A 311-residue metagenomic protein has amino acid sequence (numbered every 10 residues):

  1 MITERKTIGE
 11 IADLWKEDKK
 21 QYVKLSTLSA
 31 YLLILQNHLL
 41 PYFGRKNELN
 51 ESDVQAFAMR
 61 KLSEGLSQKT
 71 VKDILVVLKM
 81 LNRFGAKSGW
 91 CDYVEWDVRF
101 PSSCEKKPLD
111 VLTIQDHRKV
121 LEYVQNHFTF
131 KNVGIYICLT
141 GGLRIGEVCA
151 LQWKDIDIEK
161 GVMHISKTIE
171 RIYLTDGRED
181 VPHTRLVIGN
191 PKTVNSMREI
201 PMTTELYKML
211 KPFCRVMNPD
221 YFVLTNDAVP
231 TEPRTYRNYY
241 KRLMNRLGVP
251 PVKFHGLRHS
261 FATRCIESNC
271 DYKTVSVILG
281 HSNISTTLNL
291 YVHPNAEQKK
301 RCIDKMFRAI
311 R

Functional and structural regions predicted by a protein language model:
E4, K16-F84, G89-W90, K106 (+2 more regions): N-terminal core-binding DNA-recognition domain of tyrosine site-specific recombinases/integrases
K6, V111, I169, L279-K305: Catalytic-site neighborhood detector that most strongly recognizes the C-terminal catalytic loop/helix of tyrosine
F57, V120-Y123, T175-D180, N289 (+1 more regions): DNA/chromatin major-groove-contacting recognition/catalytic segments
K72, C91-Y93, D97-I145, C149-L151 (+3 more regions): Basic, Lys/Arg- and aromatic-enriched nucleic-acid-binding interface segment
G85-E95, I169-G177, P212-M217: Proline-centered turn/helix-capping motifs that create local helix->coil transitions or kinks
K87, Y136, T140, G146-E147 (+3 more regions): C-terminal catalytic core of tyrosine-transesterase DNA break-rejoin enzymes
L151-P212: Conserved tyrosine-mediated DNA breakage-rejoining catalytic core shared by Y-recombinases
P201-P250: Active-site/catalytic core of tyrosine-dependent DNA strand-transfer enzymes
